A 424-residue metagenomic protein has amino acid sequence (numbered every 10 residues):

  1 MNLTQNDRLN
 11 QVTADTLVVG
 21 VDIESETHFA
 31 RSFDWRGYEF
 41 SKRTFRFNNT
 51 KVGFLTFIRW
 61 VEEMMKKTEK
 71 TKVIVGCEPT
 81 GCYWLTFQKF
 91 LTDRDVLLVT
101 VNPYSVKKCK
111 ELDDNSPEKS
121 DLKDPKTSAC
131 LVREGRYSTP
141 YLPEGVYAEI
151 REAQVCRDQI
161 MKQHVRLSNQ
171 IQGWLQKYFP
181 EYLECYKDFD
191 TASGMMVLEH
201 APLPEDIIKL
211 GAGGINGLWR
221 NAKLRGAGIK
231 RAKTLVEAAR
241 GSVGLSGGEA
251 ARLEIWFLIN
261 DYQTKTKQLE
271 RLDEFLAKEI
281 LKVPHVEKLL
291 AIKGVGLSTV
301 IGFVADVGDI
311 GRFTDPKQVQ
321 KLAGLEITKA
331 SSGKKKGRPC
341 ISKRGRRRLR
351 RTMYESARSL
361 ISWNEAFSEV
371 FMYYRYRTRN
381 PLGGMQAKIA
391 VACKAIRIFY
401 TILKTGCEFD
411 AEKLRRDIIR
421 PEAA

Functional and structural regions predicted by a protein language model:
M1-A424: A detector of single, family-specific signature residues that are central to catalytic or substrate-handling motifs
